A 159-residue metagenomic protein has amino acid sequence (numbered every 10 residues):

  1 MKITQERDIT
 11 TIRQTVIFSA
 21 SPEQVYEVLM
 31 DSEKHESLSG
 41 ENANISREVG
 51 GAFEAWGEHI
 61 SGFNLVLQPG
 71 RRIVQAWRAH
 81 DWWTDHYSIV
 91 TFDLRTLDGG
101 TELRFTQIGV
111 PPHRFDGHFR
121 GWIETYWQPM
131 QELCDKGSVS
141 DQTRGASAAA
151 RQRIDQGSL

Functional and structural regions predicted by a protein language model:
M1-N44, Q156-L159: Hydrophobic ligand-binding cavity/cleft-lining segments
Q5-T11, A20-E23, E48-G51, S61-F63 (+2 more regions): Charge-dense, helix-prone N-terminal extensions
L29, A76-W77, W122-W127: Tryptophan-centric aromatic hotspots in well-structured domains and transmembrane helices
E36-S37, A43-N44, E54, E58-E102 (+1 more regions): Hydrophobic-ligand binding "helix-grip"
G40-E41, H80, S138, A146: Sparse recognition of residues in long alpha-helices and their boundaries
N44-I45, D141: Charge-dense, low-complexity polyampholytic segments
G109-L159: A conserved amphipathic terminal alpha-helix motif
